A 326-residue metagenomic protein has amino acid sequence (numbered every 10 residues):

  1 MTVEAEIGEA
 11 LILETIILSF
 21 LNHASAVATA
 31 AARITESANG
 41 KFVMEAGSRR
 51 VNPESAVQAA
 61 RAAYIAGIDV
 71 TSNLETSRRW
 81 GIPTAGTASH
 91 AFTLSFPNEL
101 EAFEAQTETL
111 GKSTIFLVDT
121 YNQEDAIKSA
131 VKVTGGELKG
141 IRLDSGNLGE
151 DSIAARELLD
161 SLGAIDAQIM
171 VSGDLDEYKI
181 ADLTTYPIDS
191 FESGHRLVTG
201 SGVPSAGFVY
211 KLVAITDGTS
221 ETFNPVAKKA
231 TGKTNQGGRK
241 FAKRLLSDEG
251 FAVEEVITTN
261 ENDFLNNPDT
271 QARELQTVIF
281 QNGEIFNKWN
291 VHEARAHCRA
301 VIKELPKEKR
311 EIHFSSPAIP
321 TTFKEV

Functional and structural regions predicted by a protein language model:
M1-I165, E177-D182, Y186-P187, T199 (+1 more regions): Buried, small/hydrophobic-residue-enriched core segments of structured protein domains
G86, M170, S190-S193: Short hydrophobic alpha-helical runs that function as membrane-insertion/retention elements
T87, G140, D166-Q168, K307-S316: Flexible, glycine/charged-enriched surface loops at secondary-structure junctions
L162, D176-V326: Gly/Ser/Thr/Ala-enriched C-terminal appendages of enzymes
G173: Active-site-proximal helix/loop microenvironment of the serine DD-peptidase/beta-lactamase transpeptidase fold
